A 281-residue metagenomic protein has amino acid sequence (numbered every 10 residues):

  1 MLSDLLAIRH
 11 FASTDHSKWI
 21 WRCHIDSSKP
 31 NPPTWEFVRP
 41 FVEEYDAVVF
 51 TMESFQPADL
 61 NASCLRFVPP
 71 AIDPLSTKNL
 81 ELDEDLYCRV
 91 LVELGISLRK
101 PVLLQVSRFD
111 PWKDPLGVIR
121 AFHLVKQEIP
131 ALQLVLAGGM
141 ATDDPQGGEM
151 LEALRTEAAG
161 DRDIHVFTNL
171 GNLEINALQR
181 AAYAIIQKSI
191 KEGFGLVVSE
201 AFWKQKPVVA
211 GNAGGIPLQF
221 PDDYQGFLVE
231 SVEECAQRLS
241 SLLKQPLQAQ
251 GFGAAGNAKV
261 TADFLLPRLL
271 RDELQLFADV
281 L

Functional and structural regions predicted by a protein language model:
L91-K113, I119, V135: Conserved donor-binding/catalytic core segment of Leloir-type glycosyltransferases
G138, T142, G147-A177: Nucleotide-activated donor-binding/catalytic signature segment of Leloir-type glycosyltransferases, i.e., the conserved
N176, S199-W203, P217-L218, Y224: Short alpha-helical segment that forms part of, or immediately flanks, the ligand-binding pocket in carbohydrate-active
Y183, Q205, N212: A short alpha->beta transition loop at the rim of the catalytic pocket in nucleotide-sugar-dependent
I190: Aromatic "clamp/platform" in nucleotide-sugar-dependent glycosyltransferases that forms part of the donor/acceptor
V198, P207-A210: Short hydrophobic beta-strand element within catalytic cores of glycosyltransferases and related nucleotide-activated
D222-E233, S241-P246: Conserved acidic donor-binding segment of nucleotide-sugar-dependent glycosyltransferases
S241, Q248-D263, L269-Q275, D279: A short, well-ordered alpha-helix in the C-terminal region of glycosyltransferases
